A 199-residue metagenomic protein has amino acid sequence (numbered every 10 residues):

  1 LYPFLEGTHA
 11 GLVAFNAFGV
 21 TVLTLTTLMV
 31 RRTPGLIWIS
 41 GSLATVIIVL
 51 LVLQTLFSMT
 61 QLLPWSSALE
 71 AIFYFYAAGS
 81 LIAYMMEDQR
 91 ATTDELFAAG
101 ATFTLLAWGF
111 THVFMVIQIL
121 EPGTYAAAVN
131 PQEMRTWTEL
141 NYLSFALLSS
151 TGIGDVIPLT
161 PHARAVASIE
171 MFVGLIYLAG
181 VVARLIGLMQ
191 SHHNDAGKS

Functional and structural regions predicted by a protein language model:
L1-V13, T26-P34, F57: Short, hydrophobic transmembrane alpha-helix segments
F4-G19, G41, L63-F75, T138-N141: Structural signature of hydrophobic alpha-helical transmembrane segments
F4-T8, L12, G109-Y142: Outer-pore turret/helix-boundary of cation channels
N16-L28, Y76-G79: Central hydrophobic cores of alpha-helical transmembrane segments in multi-pass inner-membrane proteins across all
M29, I48-S58, S80-M86: Membrane-helix exit/interface motif
P34-V46, L63-A71, A91-T102: Cytoplasmic-side transmembrane-helix entry/capping segments in multi-pass membrane proteins
Y76-G123: Pore-domain transmembrane helices of cation channels
M134-D195: Pore domain of cation channels
